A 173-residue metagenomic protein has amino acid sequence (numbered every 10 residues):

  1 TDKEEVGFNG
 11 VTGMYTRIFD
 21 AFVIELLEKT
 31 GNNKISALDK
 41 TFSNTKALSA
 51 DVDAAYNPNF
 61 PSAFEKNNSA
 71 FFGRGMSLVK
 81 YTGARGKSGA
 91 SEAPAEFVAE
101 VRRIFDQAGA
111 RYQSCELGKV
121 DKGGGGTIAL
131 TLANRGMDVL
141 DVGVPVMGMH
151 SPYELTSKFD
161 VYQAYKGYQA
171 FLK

Functional and structural regions predicted by a protein language model:
T1-R74, K80, K122-G124: Acidic/histidine-rich catalytic neighborhood of metal-dependent amide-processing enzymes
N9-G13, K87, S91, E154 (+1 more regions): Hydrophobic alpha-helical scaffolding
M14, L26-L27, L38, L48 (+6 more regions): Generic detector of leucine side chains in alpha-helical contexts
M14-F22, E92-A99, G123-G126, F159-Q163: Conserved active-site and cofactor/substrate-binding residues in soluble primary-metabolism enzymes
R17-E25, K29, V144-K173: His/Asp/Glu-rich mid-to-C-terminal helical/loop segments that flank catalytic regions of hydrolases
A50-S62, A95-D106, A164-K173: A short, terminal or domain-edge coil/loop segment
N57, E65-Y153: Active-site-adjacent substrate-binding region of metalloamidase/peptidase-like peptide-processing proteins
